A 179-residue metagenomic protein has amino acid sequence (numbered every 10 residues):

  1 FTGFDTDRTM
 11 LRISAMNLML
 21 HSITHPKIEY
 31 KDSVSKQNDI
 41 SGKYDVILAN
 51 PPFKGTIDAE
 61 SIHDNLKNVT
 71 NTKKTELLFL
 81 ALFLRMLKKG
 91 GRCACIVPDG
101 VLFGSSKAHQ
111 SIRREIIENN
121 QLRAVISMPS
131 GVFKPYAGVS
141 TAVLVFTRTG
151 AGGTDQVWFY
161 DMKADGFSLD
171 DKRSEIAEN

Functional and structural regions predicted by a protein language model:
F1-D5: Conserved SAM-binding motif I beta-strand of class I
T6-G42: S-adenosyl-L-methionine
S41-N179: A conserved structural/catalytic subdomain of Rossmann-like adenosyl-cofactor enzymes
